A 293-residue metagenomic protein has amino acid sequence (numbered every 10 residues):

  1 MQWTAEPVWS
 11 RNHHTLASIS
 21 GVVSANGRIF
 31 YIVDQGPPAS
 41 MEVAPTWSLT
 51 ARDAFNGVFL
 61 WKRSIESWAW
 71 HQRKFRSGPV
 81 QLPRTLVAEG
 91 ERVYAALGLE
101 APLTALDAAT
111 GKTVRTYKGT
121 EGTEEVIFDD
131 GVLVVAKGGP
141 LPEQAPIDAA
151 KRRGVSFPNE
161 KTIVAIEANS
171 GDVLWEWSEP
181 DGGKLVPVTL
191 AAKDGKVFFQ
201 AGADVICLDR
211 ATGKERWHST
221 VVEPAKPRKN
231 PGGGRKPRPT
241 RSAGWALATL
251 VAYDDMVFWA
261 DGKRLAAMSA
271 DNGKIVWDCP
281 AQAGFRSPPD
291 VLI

Functional and structural regions predicted by a protein language model:
M1-V8, P158-V164: Blade/loop signatures of beta-propeller domains
H14-L49, K74-L103, Y117, E121-I163 (+4 more regions): Repeat-blade elements of multi-bladed beta-propeller folds
A54-N56, D107-T110, E167-S170, D209-T212 (+1 more regions): Short loop/turn segments that connect beta-strands within beta-propeller blades
V58-W61, K112-R115, D172-W175, K214-W217 (+1 more regions): A structural motif specific to WD40 beta-propellers
E66-A69: Short, solvent-exposed aromatic-acidic interface loops
